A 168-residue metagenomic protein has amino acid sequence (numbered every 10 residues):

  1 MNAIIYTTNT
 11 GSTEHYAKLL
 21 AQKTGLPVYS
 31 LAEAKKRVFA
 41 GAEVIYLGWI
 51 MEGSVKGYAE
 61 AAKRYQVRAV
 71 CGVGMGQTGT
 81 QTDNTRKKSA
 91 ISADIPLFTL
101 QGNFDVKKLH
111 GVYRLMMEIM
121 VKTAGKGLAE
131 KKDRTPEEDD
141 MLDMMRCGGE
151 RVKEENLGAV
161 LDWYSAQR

Functional and structural regions predicted by a protein language model:
M1-R64, D162-R168: N-terminal beta1-alpha1-beta2 submodule of the flavodoxin-like/Rossmannoid cofactor-binding fold
I50-R168: FMN-binding flavodoxin-like domain, especially the glycine-rich phosphate-binding loop
